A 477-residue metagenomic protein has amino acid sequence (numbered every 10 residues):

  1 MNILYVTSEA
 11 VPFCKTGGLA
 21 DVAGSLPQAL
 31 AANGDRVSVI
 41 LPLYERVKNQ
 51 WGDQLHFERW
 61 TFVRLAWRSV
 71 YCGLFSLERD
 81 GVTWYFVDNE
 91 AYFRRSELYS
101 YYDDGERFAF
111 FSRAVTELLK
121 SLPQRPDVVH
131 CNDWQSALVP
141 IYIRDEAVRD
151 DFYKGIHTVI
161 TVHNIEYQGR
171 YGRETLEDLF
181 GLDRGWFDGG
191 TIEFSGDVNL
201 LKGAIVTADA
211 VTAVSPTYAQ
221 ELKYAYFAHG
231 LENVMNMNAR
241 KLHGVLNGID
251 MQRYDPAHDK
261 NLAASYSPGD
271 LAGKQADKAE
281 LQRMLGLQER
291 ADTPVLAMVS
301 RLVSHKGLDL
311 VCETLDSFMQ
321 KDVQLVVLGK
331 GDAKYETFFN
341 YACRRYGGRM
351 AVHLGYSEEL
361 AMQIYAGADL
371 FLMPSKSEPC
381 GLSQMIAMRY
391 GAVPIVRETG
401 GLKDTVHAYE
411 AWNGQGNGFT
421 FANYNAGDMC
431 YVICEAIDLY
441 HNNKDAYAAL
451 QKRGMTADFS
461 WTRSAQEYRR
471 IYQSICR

Functional and structural regions predicted by a protein language model:
M1-R477: Catalytic cores of nucleotide-sugar-dependent glycosyltransferases that transfer UDP/GDP/TDP-activated
